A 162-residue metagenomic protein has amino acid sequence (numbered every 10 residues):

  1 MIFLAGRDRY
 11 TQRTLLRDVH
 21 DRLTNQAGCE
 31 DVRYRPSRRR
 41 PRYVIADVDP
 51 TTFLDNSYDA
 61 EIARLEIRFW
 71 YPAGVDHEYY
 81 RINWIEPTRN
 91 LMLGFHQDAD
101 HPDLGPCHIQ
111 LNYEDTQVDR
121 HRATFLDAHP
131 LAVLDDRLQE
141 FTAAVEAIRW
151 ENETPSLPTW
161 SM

Functional and structural regions predicted by a protein language model:
M1-R68, A73-H77, T159-S161: Negatively charged, low-complexity tracts enriched in Asp/Glu with abundant Ser/Thr
R39, P102, D115, T154 (+1 more regions): Solvent-exposed, non-transmembrane amphipathic alpha-helical segments
R68-I82, A132-Q139: Hydrophobic transmembrane alpha-helix bundles
V75-Y79, N90, H108, D136 (+2 more regions): Alpha-helical structural elements
E78-L131: An exposed acidic His-Trp-rich patch
V118-L157: Well-ordered alpha/beta subsegment
